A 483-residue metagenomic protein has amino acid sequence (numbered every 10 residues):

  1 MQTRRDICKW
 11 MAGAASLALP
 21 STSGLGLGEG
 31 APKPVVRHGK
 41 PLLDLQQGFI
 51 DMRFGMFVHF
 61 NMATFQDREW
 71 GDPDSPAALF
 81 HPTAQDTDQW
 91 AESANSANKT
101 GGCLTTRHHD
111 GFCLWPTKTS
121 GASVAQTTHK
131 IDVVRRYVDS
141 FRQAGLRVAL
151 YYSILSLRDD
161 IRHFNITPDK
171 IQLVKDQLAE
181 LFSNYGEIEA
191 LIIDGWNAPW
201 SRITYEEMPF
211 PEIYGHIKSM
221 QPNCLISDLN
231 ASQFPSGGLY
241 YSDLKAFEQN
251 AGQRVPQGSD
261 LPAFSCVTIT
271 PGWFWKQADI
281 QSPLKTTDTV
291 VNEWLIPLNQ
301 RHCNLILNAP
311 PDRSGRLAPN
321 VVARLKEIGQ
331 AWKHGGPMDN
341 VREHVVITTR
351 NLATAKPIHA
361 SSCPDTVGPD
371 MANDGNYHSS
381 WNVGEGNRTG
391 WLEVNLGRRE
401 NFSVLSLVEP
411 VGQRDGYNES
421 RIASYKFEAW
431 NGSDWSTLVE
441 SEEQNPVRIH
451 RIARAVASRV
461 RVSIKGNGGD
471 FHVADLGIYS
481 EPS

Functional and structural regions predicted by a protein language model:
M1-T3: N-terminal secretory signal peptides
D6-G28: N-terminal export signals
C8, A12-G13, G30-I358, S362 (+5 more regions): Mature catalytic domains of secreted/periplasmic carbohydrate-active enzymes
H334-F402, P410-R421, E440-Q444, G477-S483: Disordered, acidic Ser/Thr/Pro-rich linker "stalks" and the adjacent N-terminal cap of the next globular domain
G416-G432: Short, surface-exposed beta-strand/strand-loop-strand elements in extracellular ectodomains
S433-V439: Surface-exposed loop/edge segments in extracytoplasmic proteins
R459-R461: Short, conserved beta-strand segments of beta-strand-rich sandwich/propeller modules, principally
S463-G469: Short beta-strand-plus-loop segments that form exposed binding edges in beta-rich domains
